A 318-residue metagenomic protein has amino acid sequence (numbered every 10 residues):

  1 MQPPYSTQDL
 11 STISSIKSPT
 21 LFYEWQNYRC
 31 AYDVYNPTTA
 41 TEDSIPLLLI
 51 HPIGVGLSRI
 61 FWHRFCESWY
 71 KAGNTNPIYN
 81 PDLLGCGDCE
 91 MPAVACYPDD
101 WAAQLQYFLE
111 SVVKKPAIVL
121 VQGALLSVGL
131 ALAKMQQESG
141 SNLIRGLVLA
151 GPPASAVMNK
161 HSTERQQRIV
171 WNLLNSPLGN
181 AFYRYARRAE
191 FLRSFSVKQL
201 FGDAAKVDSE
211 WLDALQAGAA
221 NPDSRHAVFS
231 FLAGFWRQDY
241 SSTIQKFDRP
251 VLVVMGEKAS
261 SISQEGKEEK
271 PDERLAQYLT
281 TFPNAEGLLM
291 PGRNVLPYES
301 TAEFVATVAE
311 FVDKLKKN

Functional and structural regions predicted by a protein language model:
M1-F22: An N-terminal hydrophobic leader/cap segment in hydrolases
A31-D88, K316: Conserved HGGG/HGGXW glycine-rich cap/lid loop of the alpha/beta-hydrolase fold
H63, E67, P77-L120, P297-Y298: Active-site loop/oxyanion-hole signature of alpha/beta-hydrolase fold enzymes
L120-G129: Gly/Ala-rich beta-loop-alpha elbow adjacent to hydrolase catalytic centers
K134, S141-N180: Flexible "cap/lid" loop of the alpha/beta hydrolase fold
N159-K160, Y185-T243: Conserved alpha/beta-hydrolase catalytic His-Asp/Glu region
D248-G292: Conserved loop-alpha-helix segment in the C-terminal half of the alpha/beta-hydrolase fold that carries the catalytic
G287-A306: Catalytic histidine-centered segment of alpha/beta-hydrolase-like enzymes
